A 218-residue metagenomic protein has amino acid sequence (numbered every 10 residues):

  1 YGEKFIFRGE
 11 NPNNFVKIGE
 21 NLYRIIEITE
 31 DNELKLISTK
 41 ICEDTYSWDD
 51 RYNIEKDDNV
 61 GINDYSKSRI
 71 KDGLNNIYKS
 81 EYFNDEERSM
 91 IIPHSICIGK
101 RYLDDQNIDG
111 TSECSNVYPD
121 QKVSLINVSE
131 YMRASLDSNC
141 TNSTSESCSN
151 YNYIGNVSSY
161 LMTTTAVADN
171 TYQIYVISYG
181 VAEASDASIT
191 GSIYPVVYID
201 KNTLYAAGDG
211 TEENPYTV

Functional and structural regions predicted by a protein language model:
Y1-V218: Collagenous Gly-X-Y triple-helix signature in extracellular proteins
